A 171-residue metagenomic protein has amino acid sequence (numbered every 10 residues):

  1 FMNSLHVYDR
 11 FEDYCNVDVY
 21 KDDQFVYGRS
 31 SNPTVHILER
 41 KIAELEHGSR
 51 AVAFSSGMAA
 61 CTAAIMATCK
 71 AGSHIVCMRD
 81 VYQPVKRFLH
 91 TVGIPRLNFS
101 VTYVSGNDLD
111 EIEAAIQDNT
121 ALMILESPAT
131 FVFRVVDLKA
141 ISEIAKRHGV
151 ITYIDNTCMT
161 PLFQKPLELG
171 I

Functional and structural regions predicted by a protein language model:
F1: Short conserved active-site loop signatures built around small residues
Y8-A59, P84-G93: Conserved N-terminal alpha-helix of the aminotransferase class I/II PLP-enzyme fold
V52-I171: Conserved PLP-enzyme active-site core in the AAT-like
